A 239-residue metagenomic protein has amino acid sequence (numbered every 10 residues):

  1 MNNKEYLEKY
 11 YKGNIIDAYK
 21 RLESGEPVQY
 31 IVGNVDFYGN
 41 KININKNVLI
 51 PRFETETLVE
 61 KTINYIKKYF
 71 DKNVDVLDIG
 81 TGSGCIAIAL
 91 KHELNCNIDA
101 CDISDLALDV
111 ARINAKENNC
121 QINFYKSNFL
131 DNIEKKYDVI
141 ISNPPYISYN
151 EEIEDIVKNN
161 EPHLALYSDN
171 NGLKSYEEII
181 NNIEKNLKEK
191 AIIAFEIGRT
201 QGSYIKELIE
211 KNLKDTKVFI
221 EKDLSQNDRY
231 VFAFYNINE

Functional and structural regions predicted by a protein language model:
M1-E239: Auxiliary N-terminal substrate/complex-recognition segments of SAM-dependent methyltransferases
